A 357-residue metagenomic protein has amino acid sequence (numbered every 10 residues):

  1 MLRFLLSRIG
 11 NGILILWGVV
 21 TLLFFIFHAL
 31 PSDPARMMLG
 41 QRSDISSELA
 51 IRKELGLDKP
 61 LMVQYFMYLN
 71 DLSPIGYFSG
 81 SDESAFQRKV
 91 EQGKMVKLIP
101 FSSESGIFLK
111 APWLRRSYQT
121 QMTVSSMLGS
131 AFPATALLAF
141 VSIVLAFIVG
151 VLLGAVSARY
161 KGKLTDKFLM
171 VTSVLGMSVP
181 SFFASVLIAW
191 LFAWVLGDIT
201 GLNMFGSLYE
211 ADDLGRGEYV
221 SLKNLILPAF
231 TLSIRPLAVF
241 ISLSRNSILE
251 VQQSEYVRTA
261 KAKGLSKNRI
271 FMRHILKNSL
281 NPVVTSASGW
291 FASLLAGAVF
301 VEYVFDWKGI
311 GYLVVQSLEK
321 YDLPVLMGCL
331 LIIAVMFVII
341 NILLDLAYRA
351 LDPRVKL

Functional and structural regions predicted by a protein language model:
M1-P60, S125-S130, F147, V156 (+1 more regions): N-terminal signal-anchor/first transmembrane alpha helix
L2-R3, F132-L137, V141-T165, S181 (+2 more regions): Alpha-helical transmembrane segments of integral membrane proteins, especially multi-pass inner/plasma-membrane
I9, S47, I51, L61-G76 (+10 more regions): Hydrophobic alpha-helical segments of integral membrane proteins, encompassing both true transmembrane helices
L16-S73, Y77-Q92, L196-Y219: Hydrophobic alpha-helical transmembrane segments of membrane transport/permease proteins and related membrane-embedded
L23-A29, T172-F205, N224, T231-L237: Membrane-water interface segments at the C-terminal ends of transmembrane alpha-helices in multi-pass inner-membrane
L57-S73, A189-G197, N224-L225, N278-V283 (+1 more regions): Juxtamembrane/interfacial segments around transmembrane helices
D58-V151: An internal, D/E-rich "acidic patch" concept
